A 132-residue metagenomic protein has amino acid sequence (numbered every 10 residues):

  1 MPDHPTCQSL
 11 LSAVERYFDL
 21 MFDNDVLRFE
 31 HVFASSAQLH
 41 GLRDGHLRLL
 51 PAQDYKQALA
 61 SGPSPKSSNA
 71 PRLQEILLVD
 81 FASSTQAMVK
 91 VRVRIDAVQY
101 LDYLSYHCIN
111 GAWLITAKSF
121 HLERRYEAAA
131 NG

Functional and structural regions predicted by a protein language model:
M1-L27, H31, S35, Q53 (+2 more regions): Short, low-complexity N-terminal intrinsically disordered segments enriched in polar/charged residues
P2-S12, Q38-Q99: Surface-exposed, charged secondary-structure patches
Y17-M21, Q38, I95, D102-L104: Amphipathic, hydrophobic secondary-structure cores in small proteins
E30-V32, D80, C108: Generic structural signal for beta-strand residues in well-ordered domains
F33, V93, S119-F120: Short beta-strand segments enriched in hydrophobic/aromatic residues within well-folded beta-rich domains
D44-L50, F120-G132: Short, charge- and proline-biased low-complexity linear segments that act as flexible interaction/docking motifs
K66-S67, L73-L78, L114-I115, E123-N131: Low-complexity, flexible helical/coil segments
Q99-E127: Short beta-strand edge/turn micro-motifs at domain boundaries
